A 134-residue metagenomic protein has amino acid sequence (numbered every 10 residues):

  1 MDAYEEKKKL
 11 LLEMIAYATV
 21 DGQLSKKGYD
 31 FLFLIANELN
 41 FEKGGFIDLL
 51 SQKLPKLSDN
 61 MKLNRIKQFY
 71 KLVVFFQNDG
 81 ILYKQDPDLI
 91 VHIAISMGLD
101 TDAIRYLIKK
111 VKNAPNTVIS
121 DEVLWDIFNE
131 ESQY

Functional and structural regions predicted by a protein language model:
M1-Y134: Small-residue-enriched hydrophobic alpha-helices in membranes
